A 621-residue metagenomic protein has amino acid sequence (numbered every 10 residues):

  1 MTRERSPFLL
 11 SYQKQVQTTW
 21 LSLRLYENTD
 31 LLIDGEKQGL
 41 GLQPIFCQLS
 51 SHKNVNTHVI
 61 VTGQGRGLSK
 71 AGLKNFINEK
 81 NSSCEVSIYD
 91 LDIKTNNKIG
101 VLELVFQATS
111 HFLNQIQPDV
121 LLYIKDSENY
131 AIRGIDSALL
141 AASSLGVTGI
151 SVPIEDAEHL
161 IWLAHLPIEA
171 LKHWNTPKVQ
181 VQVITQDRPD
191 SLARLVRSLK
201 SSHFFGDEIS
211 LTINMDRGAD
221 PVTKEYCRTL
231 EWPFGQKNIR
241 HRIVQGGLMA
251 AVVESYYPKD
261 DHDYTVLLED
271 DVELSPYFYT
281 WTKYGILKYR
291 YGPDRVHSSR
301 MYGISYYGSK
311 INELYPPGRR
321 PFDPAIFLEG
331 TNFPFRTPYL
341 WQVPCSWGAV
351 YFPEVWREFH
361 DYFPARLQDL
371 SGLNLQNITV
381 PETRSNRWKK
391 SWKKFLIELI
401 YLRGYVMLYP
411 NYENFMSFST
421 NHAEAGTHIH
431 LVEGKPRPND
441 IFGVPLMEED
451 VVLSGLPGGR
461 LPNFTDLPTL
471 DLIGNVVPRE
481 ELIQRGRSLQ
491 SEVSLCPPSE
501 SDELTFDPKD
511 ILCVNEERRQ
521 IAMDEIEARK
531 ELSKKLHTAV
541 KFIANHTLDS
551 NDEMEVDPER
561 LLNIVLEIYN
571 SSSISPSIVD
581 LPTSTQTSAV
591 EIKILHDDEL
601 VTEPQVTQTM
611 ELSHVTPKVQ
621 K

Functional and structural regions predicted by a protein language model:
T2-L267, V272-D598, T602-K621: Peripheral/terminal regions associated with large enzymatic or DNA-binding modules
